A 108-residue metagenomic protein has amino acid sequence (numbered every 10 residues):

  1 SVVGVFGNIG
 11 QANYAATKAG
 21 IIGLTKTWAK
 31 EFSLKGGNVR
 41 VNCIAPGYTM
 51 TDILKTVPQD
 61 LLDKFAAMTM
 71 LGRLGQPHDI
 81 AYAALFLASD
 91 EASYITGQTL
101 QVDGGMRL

Functional and structural regions predicted by a protein language model:
S1: Residue(s) in the substrate-gating loop at a strand-loop-helix junction that position the organic substrate next
Y14, I22: Catalytic tyrosine of NAD(P)H-dependent dehydrogenase/reductases that use a Tyr as the general acid/base
T17, T25: Active-site helix of classical SDR
K26, K30-L34, S93: Alpha-helical segment proximal to the catalytic Tyr-Lys
F32-G37, T49, G75, A88: A short hydrophobic alpha-helix cap/turn motif
C43, A66-E91, I95, G104: C-terminal helical subdomain
A45-T56: Short, flexible catalytic-loop segment of classical short-chain dehydrogenase/reductase
K55-T69: A short C-terminal helix-loop "cap" of Rossmann-like NAD(P)-dependent dehydrogenase/epimerase domains
